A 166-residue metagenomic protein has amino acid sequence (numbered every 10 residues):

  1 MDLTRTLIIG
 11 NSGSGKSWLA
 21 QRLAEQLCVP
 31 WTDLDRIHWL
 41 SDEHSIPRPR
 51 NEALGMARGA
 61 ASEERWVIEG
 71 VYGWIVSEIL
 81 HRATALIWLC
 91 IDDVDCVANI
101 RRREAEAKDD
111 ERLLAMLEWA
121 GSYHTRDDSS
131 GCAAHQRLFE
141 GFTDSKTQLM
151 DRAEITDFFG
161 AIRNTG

Functional and structural regions predicted by a protein language model:
D2, R126-G166: NTP-dependent small-molecule kinase module
R5: Walker A (P-loop) ATP-phosphate-binding motif of ABC ATPase nucleotide-binding domains
I8: Hydrophobic anchor at the beta1->P-loop junction of P-loop NTPases
S12: The conserved Walker
G15: Conserved glycine(s) of the Walker
W18-E64: Conserved substrate/cofactor phosphate-moiety recognition/catalytic segment in nucleotide-dependent phosphotransferases
P49-V94, D127: Glycine-rich phosphate-binding loop used to anchor ATP phosphates in small-molecule kinases, encompassing both
C90-A134: A glycine- and Lys/Arg-enriched "phosphate-lid" helix/loop adjacent to the NTP-binding pocket of small-molecule kinases
